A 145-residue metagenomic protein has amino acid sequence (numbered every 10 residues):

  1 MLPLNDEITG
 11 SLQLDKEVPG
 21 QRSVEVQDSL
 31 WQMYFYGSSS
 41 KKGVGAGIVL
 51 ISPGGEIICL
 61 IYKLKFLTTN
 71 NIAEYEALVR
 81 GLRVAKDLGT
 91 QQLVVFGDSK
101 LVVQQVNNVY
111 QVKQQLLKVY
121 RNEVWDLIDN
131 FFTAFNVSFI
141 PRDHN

Functional and structural regions predicted by a protein language model:
M1-N145: Acidic, metal-ion-coordinating active-site neighborhood of RNase H-like domains and the RT-RNase H "connection"/linker
